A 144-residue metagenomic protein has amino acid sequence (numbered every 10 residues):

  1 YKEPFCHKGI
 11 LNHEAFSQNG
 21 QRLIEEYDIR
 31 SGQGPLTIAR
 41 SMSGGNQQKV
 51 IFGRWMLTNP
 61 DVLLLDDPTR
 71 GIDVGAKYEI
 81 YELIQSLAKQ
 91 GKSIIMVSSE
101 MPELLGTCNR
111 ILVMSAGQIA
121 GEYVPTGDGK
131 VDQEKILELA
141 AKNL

Functional and structural regions predicted by a protein language model:
Y1-L144: Glycine-rich phosphate-binding loops of nucleotide-dependent enzymes
